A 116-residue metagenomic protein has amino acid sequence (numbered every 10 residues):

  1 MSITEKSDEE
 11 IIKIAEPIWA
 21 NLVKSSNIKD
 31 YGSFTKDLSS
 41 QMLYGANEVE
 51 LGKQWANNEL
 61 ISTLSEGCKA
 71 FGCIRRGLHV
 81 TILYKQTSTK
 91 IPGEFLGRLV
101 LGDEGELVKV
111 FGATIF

Functional and structural regions predicted by a protein language model:
M1-I28: Short, low-complexity N-terminal intrinsically disordered segments enriched in polar/charged residues
N27-Q41: Short, well-ordered alpha-helical segments enriched in acidic and aromatic residues
S39, I115-F116: Short, proline-centered helix/strand-breaking motifs
L43-W55: Short, charge-rich amphipathic alpha-helical segments embedded in non-transmembrane helical bundles/solenoids
G52-V100, F111-T114: Surface-exposed, charged secondary-structure patches
L101-G105: A short, structured loop/turn motif at beta-sheet edges
